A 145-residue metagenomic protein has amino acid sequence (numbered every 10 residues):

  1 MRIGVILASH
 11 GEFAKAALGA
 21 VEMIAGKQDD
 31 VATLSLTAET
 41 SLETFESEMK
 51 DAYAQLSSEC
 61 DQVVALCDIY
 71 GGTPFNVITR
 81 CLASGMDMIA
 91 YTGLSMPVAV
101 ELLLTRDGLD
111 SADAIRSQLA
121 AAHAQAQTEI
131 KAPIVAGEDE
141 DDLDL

Functional and structural regions predicted by a protein language model:
R2-L145: N-terminal loops that bind phosphate or other acidic moieties and the adjacent beta-alpha structural core
